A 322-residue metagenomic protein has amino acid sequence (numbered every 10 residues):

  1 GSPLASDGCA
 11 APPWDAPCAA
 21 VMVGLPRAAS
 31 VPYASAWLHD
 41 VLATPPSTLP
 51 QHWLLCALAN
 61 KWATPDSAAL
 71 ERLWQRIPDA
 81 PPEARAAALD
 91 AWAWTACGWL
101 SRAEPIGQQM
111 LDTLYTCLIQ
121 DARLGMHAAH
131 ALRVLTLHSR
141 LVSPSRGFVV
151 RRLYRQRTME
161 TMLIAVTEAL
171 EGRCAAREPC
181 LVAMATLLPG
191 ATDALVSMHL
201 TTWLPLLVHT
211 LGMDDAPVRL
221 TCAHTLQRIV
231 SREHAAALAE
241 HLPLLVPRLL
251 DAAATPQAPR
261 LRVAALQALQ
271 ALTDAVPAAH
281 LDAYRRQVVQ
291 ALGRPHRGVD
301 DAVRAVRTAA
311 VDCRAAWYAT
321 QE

Functional and structural regions predicted by a protein language model:
G1-A5, P32-A43, P65-P78, A103-L118 (+5 more regions): HEAT/HEAT-like alpha-solenoid repeats
P3, G8-A11, D15-A20, W37 (+3 more regions): Charge-rich, low-complexity intrinsically disordered regions
G8-P13, L25-A29, L42-P50, Q75-A86 (+10 more regions): Short coil/turn segments at helix-helix junctions and helix-capping linkers within large alpha-helical proteins
W14-P17, V21-Y33, L54-D66, W99-A103 (+4 more regions): Alpha-solenoid helical repeat scaffolds
D15-A19, A34-L38, T48-H52, L70 (+3 more regions): Short amphipathic alpha-helical segments that mediate assembly, nucleic-acid/protein binding, or membrane association
V21-P26, L54-W62, A91-W99, A131-V142 (+5 more regions): Hydrophobic residues within the alpha-helices of tandem HEAT/HEAT-like
L38-V41, L73, I77, A88 (+16 more regions): Hydrophobic beta-strand residues in large extracellular and virion-surface proteins
P81-T113, C117, D121, V182-T186 (+1 more regions): Amphipathic repeat-derived elements
